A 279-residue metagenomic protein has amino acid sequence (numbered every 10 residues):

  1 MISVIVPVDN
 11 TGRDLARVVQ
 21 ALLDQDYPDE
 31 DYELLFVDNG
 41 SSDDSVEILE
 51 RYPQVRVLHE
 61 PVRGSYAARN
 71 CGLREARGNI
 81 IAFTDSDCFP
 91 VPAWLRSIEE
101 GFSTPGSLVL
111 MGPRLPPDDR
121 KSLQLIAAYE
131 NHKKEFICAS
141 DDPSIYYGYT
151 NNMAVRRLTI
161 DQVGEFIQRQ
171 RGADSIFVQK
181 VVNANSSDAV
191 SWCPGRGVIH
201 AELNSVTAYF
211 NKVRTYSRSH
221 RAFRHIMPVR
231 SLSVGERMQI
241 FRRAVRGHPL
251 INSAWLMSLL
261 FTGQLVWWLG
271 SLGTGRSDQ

Functional and structural regions predicted by a protein language model:
R13, A21, D38-E47, C88: A conserved acidic beta->alpha catalytic loop
A21-D31: Short, acidic, metal-binding catalytic loop of nucleotide-sugar glycosyltransferases
E60-A76: Glycine-rich, basic loop-to-helix element that forms the pyrophosphate-binding segment of sugar-nucleotide handling
I81: Short aromatic/hydrophobic "clamp" motif used to bind/position activated sugar donors
A93-L123: Conserved donor NDP-sugar-binding/catalytic core segment of glycosyltransferases
G112-P113, A127-I145: Short, flexible, basic/aromatic active-site loop/helix in glycosyltransferases
R171-Q179: Acidic donor-binding loop at a coil-to-helix junction in glycosyltransferase catalytic cores that engages
K212-Q279: Non-catalytic, C-terminal membrane-associated alpha-helical segments of glycosyltransferases
